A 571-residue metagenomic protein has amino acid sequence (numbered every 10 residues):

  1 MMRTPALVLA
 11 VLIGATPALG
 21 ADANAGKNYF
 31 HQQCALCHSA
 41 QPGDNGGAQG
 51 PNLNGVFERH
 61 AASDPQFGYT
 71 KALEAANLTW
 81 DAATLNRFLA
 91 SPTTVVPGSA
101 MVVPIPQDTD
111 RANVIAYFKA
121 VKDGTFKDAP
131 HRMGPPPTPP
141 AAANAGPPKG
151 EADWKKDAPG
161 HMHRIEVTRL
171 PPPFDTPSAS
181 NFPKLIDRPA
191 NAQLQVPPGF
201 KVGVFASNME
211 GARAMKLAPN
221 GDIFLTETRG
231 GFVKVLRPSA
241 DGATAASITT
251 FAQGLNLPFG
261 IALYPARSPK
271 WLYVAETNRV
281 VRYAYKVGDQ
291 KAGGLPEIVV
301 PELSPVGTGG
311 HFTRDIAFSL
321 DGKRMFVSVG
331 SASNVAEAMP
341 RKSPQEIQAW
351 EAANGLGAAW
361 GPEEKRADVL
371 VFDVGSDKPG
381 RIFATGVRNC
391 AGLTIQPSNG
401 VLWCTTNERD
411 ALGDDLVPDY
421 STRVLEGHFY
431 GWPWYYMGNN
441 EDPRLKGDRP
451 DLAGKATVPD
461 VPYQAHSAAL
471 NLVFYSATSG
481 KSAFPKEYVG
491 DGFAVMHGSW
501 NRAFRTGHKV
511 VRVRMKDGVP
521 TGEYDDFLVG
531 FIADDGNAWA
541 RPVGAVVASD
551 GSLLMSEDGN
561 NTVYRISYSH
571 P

Functional and structural regions predicted by a protein language model:
A21-D44, L53, A206: Sequence/structural segment immediately N-terminal to covalent heme-attachment motifs in c-type and related
T79-G134, L553, Y568: C-terminal capping alpha-helices of c-type cytochrome domains
A143-P197, T313, S331-R381, V387-L528 (+2 more regions): Beta-propeller domain segments
V204-M209, T250-N256, V299-T308, I382-G386 (+3 more regions): Surface loop/turn motifs at the tips and blade-to-blade linkers of beta-strand repeat domains
M215, I261, I316, C390-L393 (+2 more regions): Hydrophobic core register within WD40 beta-propeller blades
A218-G221, L263-P269, F318-G322, T394-N399 (+2 more regions): Residue-level detector of Asp-centered blade-edge/turn motifs that repeat once per structural unit in beta-propeller
D222-T226, K270-V274, R324-S328, V401-T405 (+2 more regions): Conserved beta-propeller blade signature
A246-I248, Q253-P258, A262-Y264, E276-D321 (+4 more regions): Asp-box/WD-like beta-propeller blade repeats and closely related beta-sheet repeat scaffolds
